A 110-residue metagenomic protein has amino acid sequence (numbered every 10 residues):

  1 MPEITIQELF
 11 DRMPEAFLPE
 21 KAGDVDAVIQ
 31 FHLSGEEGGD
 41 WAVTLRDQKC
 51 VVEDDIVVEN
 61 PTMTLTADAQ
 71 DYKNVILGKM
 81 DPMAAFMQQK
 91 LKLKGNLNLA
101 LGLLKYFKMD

Functional and structural regions predicted by a protein language model:
M1-D110: Feature captures hydrophobic
